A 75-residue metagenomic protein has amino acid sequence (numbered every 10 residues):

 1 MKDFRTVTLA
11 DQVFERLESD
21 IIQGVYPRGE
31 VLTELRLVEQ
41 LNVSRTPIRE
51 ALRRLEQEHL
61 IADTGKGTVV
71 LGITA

Functional and structural regions predicted by a protein language model:
M1-A75: Short linear motifs at protein or domain termini
